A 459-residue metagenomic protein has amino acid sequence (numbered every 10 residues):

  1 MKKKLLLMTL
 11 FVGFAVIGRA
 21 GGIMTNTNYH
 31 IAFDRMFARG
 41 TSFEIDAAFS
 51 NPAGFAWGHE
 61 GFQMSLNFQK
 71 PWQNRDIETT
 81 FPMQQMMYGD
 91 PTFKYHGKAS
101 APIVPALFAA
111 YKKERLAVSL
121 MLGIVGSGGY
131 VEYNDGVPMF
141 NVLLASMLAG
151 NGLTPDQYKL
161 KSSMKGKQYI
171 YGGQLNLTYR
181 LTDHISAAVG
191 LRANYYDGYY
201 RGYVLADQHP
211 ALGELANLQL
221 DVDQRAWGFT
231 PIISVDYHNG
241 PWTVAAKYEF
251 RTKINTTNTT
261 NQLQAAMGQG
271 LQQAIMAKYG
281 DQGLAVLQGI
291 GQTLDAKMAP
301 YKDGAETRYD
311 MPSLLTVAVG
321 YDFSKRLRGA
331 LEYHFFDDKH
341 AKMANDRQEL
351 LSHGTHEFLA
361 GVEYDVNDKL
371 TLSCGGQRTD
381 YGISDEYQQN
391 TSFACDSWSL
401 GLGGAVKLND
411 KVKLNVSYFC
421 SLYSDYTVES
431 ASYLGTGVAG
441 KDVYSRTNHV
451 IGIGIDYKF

Functional and structural regions predicted by a protein language model:
L5-F14: Sec-dependent N-terminal signal peptides
F14-V16, Q63, S186, T427: Hydrophobic alpha-helical membrane context
I17-I124: N-terminal, post-signal peptide beta-strand-biased segments of exported outer-membrane/organellar beta-barrel and other
G21-F43, V104-A106, A110-F459: Outer-membrane beta-barrel porins/channels
